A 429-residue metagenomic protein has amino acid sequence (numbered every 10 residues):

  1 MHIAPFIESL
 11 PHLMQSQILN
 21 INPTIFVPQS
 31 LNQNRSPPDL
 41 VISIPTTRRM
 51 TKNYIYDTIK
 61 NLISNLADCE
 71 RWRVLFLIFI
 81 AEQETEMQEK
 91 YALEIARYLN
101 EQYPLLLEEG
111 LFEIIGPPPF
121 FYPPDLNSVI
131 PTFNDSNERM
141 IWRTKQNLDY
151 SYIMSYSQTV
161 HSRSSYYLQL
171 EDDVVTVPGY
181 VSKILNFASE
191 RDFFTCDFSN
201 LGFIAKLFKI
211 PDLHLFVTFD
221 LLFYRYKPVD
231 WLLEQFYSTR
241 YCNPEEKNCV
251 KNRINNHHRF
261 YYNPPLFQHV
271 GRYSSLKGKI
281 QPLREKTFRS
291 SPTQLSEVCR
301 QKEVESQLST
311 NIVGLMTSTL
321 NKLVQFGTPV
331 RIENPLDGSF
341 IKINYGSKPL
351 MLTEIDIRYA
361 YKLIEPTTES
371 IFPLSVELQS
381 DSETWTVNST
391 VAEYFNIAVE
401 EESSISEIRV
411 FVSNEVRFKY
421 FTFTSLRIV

Functional and structural regions predicted by a protein language model:
M1-R73, E84-L111, R284, S290-G346 (+1 more regions): Juxtamembrane luminal stem/stalk of type II transmembrane Golgi/ER carbohydrate-processing enzymes
P5, S9, V41, Y54-D57 (+8 more regions): Acidic, Ser/Thr-rich intrinsically disordered and amphipathic helical segments
N34-S43, L75, D125-D135, S165 (+1 more regions): Surface-exposed beta-strand-to-loop junctions that form interaction patches on eukaryotic regulatory domains
R35, I44-K52, A81, R139-Q146 (+4 more regions): Amphipathic alpha-helical protein-protein interaction segments
D39-L40, W72-F76, G110-F112, S165-Y167 (+2 more regions): Residue-level recognition of the N-termini of beta-strands and the immediately preceding loop/turn
A81-S164: Active-site-proximal specificity loops/subdomain of glycosyltransferases
R163-V175: Short beta-strand-to-loop acidic/aromatic patch adjacent to the donor-nucleotide binding site
V175-N186, F193-L336, F340-N344, Y361-E365 (+3 more regions): Catalytic core and acceptor-binding pocket of nucleotide-sugar-dependent glycosyltransferases
